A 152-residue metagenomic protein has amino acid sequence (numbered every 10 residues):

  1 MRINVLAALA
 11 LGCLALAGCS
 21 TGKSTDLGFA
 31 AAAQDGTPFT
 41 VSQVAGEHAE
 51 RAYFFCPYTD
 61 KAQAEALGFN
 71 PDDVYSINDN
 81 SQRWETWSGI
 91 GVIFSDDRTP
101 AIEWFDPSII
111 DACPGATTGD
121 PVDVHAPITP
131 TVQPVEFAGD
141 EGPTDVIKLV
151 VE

Functional and structural regions predicted by a protein language model:
M1-A7: Bacterial N-terminal signal peptides that target proteins for export
A15-G18: C-terminal motif of bacterial Sec signal peptides marking the signal peptidase cleavage site
S20-K23: Bacterial signal peptide processing site
T25, A62, G119-D120: Secreted/processed peptides and extracellular or luminal domains of membrane proteins
L27-A45: Post-signal peptide N-terminal segment of mature Sec-exported envelope proteins
A45-C113: Mature extracytoplasmic domains of secretory-pathway proteins
D111-E152: C-terminal partner/receptor-binding element of secreted or periplasmic proteins
